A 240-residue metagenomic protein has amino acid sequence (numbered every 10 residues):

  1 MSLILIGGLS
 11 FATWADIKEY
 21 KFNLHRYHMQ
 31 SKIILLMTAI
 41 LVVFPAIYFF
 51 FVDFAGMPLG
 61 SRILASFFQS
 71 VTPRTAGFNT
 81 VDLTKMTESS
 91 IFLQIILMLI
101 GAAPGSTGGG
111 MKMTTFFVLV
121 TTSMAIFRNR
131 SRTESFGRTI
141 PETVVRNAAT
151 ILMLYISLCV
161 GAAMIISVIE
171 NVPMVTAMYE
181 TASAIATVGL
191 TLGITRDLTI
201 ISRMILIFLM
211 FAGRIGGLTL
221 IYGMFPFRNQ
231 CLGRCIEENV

Functional and structural regions predicted by a protein language model:
M1-V240: Membrane-proximal intracellular helices of multi-pass ion channels
